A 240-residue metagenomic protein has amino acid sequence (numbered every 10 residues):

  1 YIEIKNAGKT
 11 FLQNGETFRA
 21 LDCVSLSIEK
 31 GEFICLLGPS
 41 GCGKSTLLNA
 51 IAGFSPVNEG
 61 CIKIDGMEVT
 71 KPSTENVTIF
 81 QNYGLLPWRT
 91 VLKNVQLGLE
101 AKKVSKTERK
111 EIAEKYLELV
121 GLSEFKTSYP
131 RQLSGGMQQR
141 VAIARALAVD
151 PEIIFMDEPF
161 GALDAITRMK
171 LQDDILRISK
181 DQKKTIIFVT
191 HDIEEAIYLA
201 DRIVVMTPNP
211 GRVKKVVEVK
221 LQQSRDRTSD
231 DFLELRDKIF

Functional and structural regions predicted by a protein language model:
L37-P39: The feature captures the beta-strand-to-loop junction immediately N-terminal to the Walker
A52: Helix-to-loop junction immediately C-terminal to a conserved catalytic motif
G60-P72: Conserved ABC transporter NBD signature motif
I79, I143: Hydrophobic anchor residue at the start of the ABC signature
R89-Q96: Short coil-to-helix segment of the ABC ATPase nucleotide-binding domain corresponding to the Q-loop/switch region
Q96, T107-E124, R177: Conserved ABC ATPase "signature" region
S128-R131, V149: Conserved signature/switch motifs of ABC ATPase nucleotide-binding domains
I154-D157: Catalytic Walker B motif of ABC-type/P-loop ATPase nucleotide-binding domains
